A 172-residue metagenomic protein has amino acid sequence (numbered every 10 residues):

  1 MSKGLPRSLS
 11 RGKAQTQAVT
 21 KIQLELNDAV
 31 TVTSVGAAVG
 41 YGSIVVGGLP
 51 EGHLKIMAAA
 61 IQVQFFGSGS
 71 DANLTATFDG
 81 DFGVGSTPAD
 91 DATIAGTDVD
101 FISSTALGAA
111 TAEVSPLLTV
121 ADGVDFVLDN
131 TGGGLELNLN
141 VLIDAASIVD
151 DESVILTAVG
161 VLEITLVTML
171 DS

Functional and structural regions predicted by a protein language model:
S2-S172: Surface-exposed, low-hydrophobicity beta-strand/loop segments enriched in small/polar/acidic residues
